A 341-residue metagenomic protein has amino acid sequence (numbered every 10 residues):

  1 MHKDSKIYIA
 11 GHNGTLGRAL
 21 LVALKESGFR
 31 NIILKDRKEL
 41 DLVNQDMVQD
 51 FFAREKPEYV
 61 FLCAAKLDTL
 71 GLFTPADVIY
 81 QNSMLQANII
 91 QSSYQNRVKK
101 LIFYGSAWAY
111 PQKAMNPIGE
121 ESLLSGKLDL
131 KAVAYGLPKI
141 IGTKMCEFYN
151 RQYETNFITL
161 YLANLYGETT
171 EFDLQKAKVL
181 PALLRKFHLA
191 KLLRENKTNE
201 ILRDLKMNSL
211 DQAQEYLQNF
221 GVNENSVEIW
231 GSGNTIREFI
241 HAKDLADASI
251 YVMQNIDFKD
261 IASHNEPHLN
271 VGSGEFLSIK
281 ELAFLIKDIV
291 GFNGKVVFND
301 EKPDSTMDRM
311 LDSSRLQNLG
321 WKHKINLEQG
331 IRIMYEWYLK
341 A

Functional and structural regions predicted by a protein language model:
H2-E26: N-terminal Rossmann NAD(P)H-binding glycine-rich loop of SDR-like oxidoreductase domains
K3, A87-V133, I158-L160: Conserved Rossmann-fold NAD(P)-dependent oxidoreductase catalytic core, especially the SDR/UDP-sugar
A10, K35, V60-K66, L101-A107 (+1 more regions): SDR active-site strand-loop-helix element
G11, A19-A23, L189-A341: C-terminal substrate-binding subdomain of Rossmann-fold SDR/epimerase-dehydratase oxidoreductases
N31-V48: Adenosine-cofactor binding site in Rossmann-like domains, unifying the SAM/SAH pocket of S-adenosylmethionine-dependent
V43, D77-L85, D129, V133 (+1 more regions): Glycine-rich NAD(P)-binding loop of the Rossmann-fold in SDR/ketoreductase-type enzymes
D46-N82, Q112: NAD(P)H-binding glycine-rich loop region in Rossmannoid oxidoreductase-like domains and their noncatalytic homologs
L130-A163, A182-N199: Active-site Tyr-X1-5-Lys
